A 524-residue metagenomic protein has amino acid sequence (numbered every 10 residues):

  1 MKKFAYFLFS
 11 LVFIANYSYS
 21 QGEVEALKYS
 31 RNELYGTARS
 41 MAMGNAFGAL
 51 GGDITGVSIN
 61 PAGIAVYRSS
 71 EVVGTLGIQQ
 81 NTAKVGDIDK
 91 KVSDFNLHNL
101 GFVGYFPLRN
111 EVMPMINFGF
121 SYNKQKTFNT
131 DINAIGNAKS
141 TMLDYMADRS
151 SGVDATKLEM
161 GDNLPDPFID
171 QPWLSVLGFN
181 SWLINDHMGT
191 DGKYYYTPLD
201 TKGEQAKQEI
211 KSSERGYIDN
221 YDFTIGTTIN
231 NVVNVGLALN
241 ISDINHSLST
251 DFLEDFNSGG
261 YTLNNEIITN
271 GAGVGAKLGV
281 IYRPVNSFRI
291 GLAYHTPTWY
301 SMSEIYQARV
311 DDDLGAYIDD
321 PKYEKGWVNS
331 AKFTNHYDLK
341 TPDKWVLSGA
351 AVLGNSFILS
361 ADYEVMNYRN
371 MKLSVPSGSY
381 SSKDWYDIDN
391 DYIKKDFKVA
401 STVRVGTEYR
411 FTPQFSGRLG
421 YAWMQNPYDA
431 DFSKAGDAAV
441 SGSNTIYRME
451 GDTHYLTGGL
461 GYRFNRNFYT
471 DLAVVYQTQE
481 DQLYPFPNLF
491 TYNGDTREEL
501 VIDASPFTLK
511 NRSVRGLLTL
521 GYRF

Functional and structural regions predicted by a protein language model:
M1-V24, L520, F524: Bacterial Sec-dependent N-terminal signal peptides
S10-F13, I54, R497-E499: Generic secretory/membrane-interface signal
Q21-Y35, S40, Y105-F524: Outer-membrane beta-barrel porins/channels
A38, L50-I59, A65-K139, G216-D219: Outer-membrane beta-barrel translocator/receptor signature
